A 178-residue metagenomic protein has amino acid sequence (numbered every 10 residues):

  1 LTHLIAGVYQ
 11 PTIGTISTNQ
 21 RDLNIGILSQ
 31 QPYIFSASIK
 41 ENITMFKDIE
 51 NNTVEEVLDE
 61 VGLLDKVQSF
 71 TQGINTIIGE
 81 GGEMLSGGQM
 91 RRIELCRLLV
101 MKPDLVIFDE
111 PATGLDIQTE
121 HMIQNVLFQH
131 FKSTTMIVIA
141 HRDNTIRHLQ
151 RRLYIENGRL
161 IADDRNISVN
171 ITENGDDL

Functional and structural regions predicted by a protein language model:
A6: Helix-to-loop junction immediately C-terminal to a conserved catalytic motif
K40-E80, Q124-N125, S133: ABC ATPase nucleotide-binding domain helical subdomain, centered on the C-loop/LSGGQ "ABC signature"
L95, I139: Hydrophobic anchor residue at the start of the ABC signature
K102: Conserved catalytic motifs of ABC-family nucleotide-binding domains
V106-D109: Catalytic Walker B motif of ABC-type/P-loop ATPase nucleotide-binding domains
I117-Q118: Helix N-cap at the start of a conserved alpha-helix in ABC-type nucleotide-binding domains
F128-V138, I146: Conserved catalytic loops of ABC-family nucleotide-binding domains
